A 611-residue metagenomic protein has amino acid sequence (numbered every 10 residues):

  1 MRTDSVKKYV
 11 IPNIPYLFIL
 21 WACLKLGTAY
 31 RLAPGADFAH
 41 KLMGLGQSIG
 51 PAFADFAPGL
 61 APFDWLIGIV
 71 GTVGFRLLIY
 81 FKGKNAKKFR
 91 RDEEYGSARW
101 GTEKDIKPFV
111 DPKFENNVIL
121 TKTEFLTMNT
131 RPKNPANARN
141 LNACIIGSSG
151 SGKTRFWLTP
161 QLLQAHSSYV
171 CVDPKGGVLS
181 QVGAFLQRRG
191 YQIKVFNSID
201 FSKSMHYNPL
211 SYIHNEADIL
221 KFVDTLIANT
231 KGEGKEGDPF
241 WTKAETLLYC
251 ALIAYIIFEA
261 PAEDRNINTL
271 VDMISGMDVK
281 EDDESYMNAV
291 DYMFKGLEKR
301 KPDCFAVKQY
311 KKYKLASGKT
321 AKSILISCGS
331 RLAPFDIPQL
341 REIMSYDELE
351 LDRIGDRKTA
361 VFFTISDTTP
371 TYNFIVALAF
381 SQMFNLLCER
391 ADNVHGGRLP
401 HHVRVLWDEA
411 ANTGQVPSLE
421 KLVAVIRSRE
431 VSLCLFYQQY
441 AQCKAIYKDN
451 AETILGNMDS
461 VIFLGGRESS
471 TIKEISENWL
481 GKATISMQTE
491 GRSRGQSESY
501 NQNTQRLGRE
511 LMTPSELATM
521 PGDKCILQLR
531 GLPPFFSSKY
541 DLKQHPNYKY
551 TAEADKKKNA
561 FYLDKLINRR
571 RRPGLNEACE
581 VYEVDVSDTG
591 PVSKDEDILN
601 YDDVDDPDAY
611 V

Functional and structural regions predicted by a protein language model:
M1-S151, R155-L158, S202, R492 (+1 more regions): Basic- and hydrophobic-enriched, low-structure N-terminal and domain-boundary segments that flank ATP-binding catalytic
D4-K7, I11, T364, D459 (+1 more regions): A composition-driven signal for long, intrinsically disordered, charge-rich low-complexity tracts
S5, I79, T102, G495 (+3 more regions): Sequence-pattern detector for short linear motifs and compositional/periodic biases rather than a specific fold
K25-T28, A136-V431, I446, G456 (+3 more regions): P-loop NTPase motor domains
A36, L45, P51, S97 (+10 more regions): Intrinsically disordered, low-complexity regions
S48-F56, F63-V118, E216-L226, M273-G276 (+3 more regions): Short alpha-helical interface patches
F114-L120, F374-S381, I475: Conserved long hydrophobic alpha-helices within structured protein cores
V423-I526: Conserved ATP-driven motor cores of ASCE-family P-loop NTPases powering translocation/secretion/packaging/pilus
